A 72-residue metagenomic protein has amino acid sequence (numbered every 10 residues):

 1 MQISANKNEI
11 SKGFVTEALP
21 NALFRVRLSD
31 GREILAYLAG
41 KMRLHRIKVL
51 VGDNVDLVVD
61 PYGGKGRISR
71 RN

Functional and structural regions predicted by a protein language model:
M1-S11, R71: Short boundary/loop segments of OB/S1/cold-shock single-stranded nucleic-acid-binding domains
G13-V15, L38, I68: Conserved hydrophobic positions within beta-strands
T16-A18, K41, R71: Residue-level recognition of beta-strand microenvironments
E17, D56-V58: Hydrophobic beta-strand signal
N21-V26: Short aromatic-glycine-enriched beta-strand elements
R32-A39: A short macromolecule-binding patch
M42-D56: Short nucleic-acid-contacting surface segments enriched for D/E, G, S/T with interspersed K/R
D60-R71: Short, Lys/Arg- and Gly-enriched loop/turn segments at beta-strand edges
